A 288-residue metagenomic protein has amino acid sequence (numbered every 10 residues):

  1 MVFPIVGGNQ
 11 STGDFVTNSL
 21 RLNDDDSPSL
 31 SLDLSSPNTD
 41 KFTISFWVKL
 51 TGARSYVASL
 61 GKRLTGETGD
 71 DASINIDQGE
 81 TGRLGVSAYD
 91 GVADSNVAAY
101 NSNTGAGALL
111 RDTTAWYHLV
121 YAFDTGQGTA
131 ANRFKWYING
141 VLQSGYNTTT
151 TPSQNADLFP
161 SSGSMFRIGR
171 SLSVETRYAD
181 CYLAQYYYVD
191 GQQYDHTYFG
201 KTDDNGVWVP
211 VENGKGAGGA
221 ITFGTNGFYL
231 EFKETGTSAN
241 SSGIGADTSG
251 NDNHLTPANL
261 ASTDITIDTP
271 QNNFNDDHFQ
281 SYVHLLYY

Functional and structural regions predicted by a protein language model:
M1-D40, T81-G85, D90-V92, S162-S164 (+1 more regions): Low-complexity, glycine/proline/serine-rich flexible segments
M1-N18, N23-D25, G128-A130, S144-T150 (+2 more regions): Extended recognition patches within non-cytosolic domains
D26-S87, G128-A130, Q192-T197: Extracellular glycan-recognition modules
I44-L50, L119-Y121, I168, L183-Y188 (+2 more regions): Short hydrophobic/aromatic patches on beta-strands that form ligand-binding or substrate-lining surfaces
S87-H118: Short, aromatic/His-centered strand-loop micro-motif at the edge of beta-sheets
T114-T125, W136: Short tryptophan-centered beta-strand motifs in secreted/extracellular beta-sheet-rich domains of glycan-recognition
S144-M165: Predominantly extracellular beta-rich ligand-binding scaffolds that present long acidic/polar faces for carbohydrate
L158-L183: Extracellular glycan-interaction patches encoded by glycine-rich segments
